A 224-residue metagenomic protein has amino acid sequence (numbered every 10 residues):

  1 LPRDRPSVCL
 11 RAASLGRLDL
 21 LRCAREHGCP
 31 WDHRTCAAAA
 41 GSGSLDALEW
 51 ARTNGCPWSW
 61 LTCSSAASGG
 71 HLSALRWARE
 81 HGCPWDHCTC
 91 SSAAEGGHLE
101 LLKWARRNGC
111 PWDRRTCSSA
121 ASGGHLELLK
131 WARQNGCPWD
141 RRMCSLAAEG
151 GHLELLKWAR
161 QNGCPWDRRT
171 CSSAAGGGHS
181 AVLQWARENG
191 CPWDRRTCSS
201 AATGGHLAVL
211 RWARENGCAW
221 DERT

Functional and structural regions predicted by a protein language model:
L1-T224: Ankyrin repeat (ANK) tandem alpha-helical domains that serve as protein-protein interaction scaffolds, prominent
